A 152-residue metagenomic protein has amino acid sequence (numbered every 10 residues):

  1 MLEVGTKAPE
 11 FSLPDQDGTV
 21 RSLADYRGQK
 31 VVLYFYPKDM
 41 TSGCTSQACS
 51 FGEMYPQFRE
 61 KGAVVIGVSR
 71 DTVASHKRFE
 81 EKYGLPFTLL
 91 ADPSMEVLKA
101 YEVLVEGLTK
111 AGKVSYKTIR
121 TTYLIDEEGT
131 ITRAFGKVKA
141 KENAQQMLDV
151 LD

Functional and structural regions predicted by a protein language model:
M1-D152: Chalcogenol-based redox active-site neighborhoods
